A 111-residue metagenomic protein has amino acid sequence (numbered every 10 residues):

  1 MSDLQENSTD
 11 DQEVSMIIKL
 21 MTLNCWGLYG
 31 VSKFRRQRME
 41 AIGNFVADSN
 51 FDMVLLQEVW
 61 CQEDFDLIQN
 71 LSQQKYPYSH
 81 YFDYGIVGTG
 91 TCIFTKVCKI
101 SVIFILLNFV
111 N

Functional and structural regions predicted by a protein language model:
M1-L71, V87-T89: N-terminal, active-site-proximal structural segment of metallo-dependent hydrolase catalytic domains
L23, F82-Y84, I105: Conserved beta-strand termini and adjacent loop/short-helix elements that scaffold enzyme active sites in alpha/beta
Q69, H80, T95: Residue-level detector of conserved, well-ordered beta-strand and adjacent loop positions that form binding/recognition
P77-G90, F109: A short, structured active-site edge motif that brings together acidic residues
V87-V102: Conserved beta strand-loop-helix elements of the APE1-like EEP
S101-N111: Active-site catalytic loop in hydrolytic enzyme cores
